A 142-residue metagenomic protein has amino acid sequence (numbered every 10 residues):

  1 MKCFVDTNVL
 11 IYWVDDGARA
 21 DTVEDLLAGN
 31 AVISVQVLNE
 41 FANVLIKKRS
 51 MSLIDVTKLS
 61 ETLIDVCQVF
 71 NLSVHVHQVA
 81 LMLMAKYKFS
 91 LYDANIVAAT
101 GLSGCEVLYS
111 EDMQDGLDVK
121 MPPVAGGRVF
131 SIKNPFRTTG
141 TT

Functional and structural regions predicted by a protein language model:
M1-S34, K48-K58, T139-T142: Short, well-structured N-terminal submotif of metal-dependent ribonuclease cores
V9-L10, V37, V76, N95-I96 (+1 more regions): Alpha-helix capping/helix-boundary segments
E40-Q68: Active-site-proximal, substrate-binding regions of enzyme catalytic domains and RNA-binding/basic surfaces
Q68-E111: Active-site neighborhoods of divalent-metal-dependent phosphate/nucleic-acid chemistry enzymes
V97-A98, L102-T142: Acidic, PIN/NYN-like endoribonuclease modules and their adjacent C-terminal/linker elements
